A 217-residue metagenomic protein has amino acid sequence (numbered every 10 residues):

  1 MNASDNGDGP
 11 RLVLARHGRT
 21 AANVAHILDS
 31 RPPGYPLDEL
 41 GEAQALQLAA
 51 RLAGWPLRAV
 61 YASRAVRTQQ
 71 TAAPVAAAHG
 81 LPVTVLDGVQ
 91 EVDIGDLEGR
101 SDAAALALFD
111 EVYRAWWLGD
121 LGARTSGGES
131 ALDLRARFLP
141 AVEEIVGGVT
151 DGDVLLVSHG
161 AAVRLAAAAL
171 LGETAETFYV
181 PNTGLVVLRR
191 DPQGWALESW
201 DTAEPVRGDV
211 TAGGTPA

Functional and structural regions predicted by a protein language model:
M1-R11, V92-A104, G147-G152, A168-A217: Acidic, low-complexity terminal tails and accessory targeting/binding regions of phosphate-metabolizing enzymes
N2-A3, G7-G9, Q47-Y113: Phosphate-coordination/substrate-recognition cap region in phosphate-metabolizing enzymes
R11-H17: Short, hydrophobic/glycine-enriched beta-strand segments
R19-V75, R124-L139: Loop-to-helix element that buttresses phosphate recognition and phosphoryl-transfer chemistry
A22, P36, H79-R137, A196-D201 (+2 more regions): Phosphate-handling substructures
P74, L165-A169: Active-site signature of alpha/beta-hydrolase-fold catalytic machinery across serine- and Asp/Cys-nucleophile hydrolases
H159: Short basic (Lys/Arg) and small-residue
